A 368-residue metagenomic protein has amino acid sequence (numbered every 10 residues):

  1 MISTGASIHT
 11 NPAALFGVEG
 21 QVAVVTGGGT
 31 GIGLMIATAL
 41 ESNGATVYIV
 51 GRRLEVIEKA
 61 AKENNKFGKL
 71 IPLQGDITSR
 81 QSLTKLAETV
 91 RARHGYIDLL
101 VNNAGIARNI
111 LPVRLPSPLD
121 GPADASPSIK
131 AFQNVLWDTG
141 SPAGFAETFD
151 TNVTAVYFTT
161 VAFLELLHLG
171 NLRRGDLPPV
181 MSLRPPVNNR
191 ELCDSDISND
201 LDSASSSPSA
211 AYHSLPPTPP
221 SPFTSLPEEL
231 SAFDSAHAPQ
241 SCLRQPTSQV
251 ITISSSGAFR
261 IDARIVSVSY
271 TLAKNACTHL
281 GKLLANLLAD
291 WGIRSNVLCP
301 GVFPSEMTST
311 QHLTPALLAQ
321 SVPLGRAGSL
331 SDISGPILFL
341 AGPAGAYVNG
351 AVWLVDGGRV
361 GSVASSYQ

Functional and structural regions predicted by a protein language model:
S3-T10, L338, N349-Q368: Short C-terminal tail/terminal secondary-structure segment of NAD(P)H-dependent dehydrogenase/reductase domains
V18, F67-I71, E88-N102, A107-A123 (+2 more regions): A glycine-rich helix->loop->beta "capping" turn within Rossmann-like NAD(P)(H)-dependent oxidoreductase domains
V22, G29-G31: Conserved glycine-rich cofactor-binding loop
N43-K59: Conserved glycine-rich Rossmann-like NAD(P)H-binding loop of the short-chain dehydrogenase/reductase
E55, G75-E88: The beta1-alpha1 cofactor-binding region of Rossmann-like NAD(H)/NADP(H)-dependent oxidoreductases
I106, V113-F149, T154, E165-D290: Catalytic loop of short-chain dehydrogenase/reductase
A289-R294, V348-G350: Short, small/polar-rich loop/turn modules that mediate ligand/substrate recognition or access, typified
S321-I333: A conserved structural motif in NAD(P)-dependent oxidoreductases
